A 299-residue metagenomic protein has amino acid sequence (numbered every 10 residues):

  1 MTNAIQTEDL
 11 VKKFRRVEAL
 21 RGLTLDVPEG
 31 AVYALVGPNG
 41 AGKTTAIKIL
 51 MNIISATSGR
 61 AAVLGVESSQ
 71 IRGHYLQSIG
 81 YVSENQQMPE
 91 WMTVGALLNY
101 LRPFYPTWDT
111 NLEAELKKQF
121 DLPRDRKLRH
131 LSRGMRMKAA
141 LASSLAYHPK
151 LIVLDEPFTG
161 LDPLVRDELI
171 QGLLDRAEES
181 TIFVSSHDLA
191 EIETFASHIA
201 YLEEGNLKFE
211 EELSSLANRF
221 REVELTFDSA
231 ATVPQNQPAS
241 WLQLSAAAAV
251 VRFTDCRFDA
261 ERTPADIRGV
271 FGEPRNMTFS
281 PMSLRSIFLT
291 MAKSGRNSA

Functional and structural regions predicted by a protein language model:
M1-T2, S298: Short, Lys/Arg-enriched, disordered terminal segments
T2-T7, K12-E203, K208-F209: ABC transporter nucleotide-binding domains
E18, A31, S55, S229-A231 (+3 more regions): Residues that cap or initiate secondary-structure elements
G73, N111-A114, D167, S214 (+3 more regions): Generic alpha-helical secondary structure signal
T93, E212, S280-S283: Short loop/turn segments at beta->alpha junctions
D167-F258, T278: ABC transporter nucleotide-binding domain
A249, D255-A299: C-terminal coupling/interaction segments
